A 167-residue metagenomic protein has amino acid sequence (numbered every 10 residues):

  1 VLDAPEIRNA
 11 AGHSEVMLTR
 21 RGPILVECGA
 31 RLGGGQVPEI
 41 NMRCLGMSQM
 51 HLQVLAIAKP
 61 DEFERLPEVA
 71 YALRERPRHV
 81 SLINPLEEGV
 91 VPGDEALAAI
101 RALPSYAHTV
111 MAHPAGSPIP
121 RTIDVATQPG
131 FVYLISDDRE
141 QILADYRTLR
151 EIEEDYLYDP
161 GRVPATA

Functional and structural regions predicted by a protein language model:
V1-S14, G29-V90: Active-site "cap" helix and flanking loop/linker of ATP-utilizing ligase/carboxylase catalytic domains
M17-T19: Short beta-strand micro-motifs enriched in acidic
G22-I24: Conserved protein kinase catalytic/activation segment
V26-A30, S105-A107: Short amphipathic alpha-helical segments, especially helix-boundary/capping motifs
C28-R31, A112-P114: Generic beta-structure capping elements
V54-A167: Peripheral (often C-terminal) accessory segments that flank ATP-dependent C-N-forming ligase machineries
